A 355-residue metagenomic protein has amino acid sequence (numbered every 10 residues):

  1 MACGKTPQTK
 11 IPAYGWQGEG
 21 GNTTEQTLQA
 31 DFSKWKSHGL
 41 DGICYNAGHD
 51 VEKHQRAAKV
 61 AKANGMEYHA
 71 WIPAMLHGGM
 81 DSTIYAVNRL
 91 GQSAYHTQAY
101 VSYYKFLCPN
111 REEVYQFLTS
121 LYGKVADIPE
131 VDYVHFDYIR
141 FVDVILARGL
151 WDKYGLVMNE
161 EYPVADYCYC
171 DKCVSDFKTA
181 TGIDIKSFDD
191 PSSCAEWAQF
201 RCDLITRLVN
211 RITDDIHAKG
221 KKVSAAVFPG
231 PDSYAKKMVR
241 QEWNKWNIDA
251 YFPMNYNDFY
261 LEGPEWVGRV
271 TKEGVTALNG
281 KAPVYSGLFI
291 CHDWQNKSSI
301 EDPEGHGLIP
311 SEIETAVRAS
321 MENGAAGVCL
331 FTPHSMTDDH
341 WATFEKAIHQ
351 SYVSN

Functional and structural regions predicted by a protein language model:
P7-A30, A225-P229, C291: Boundary/entry segment of secreted carbohydrate-active catalytic domains
P12-Q17, I43-Y45, Y68-I72, V134-D137 (+4 more regions): Hydrophobic faces of well-ordered beta-strands that scaffold small-molecule active sites in alpha/beta enzyme cores
G21-D50, I128-Y133, W243-Y251, S320-G327: Catalytic domains of carbohydrate-active enzymes, especially glycoside hydrolases
T23-D31, V51-Q55, M80, P229-W243 (+2 more regions): Alpha-helical scaffolding within the catalytic cores of extracellular/periplasmic polymer-degrading hydrolases
A30-W35, L40-N88, E196-G220: Aromatic-lined substrate-binding rim segments of carbohydrate-active enzymes
A58, H69-I128, P303-G307, S311-A316: Active-site-adjacent "subsite" loops/lids of carbohydrate-active enzymes
Y100-I248, M254-L261: Polysaccharide-binding and catalytic clefts of secreted carbohydrate-active enzymes
I248, F252-W266, E273, G280-N355: Substrate-binding cleft of secreted/luminal carbohydrate-active enzymes
